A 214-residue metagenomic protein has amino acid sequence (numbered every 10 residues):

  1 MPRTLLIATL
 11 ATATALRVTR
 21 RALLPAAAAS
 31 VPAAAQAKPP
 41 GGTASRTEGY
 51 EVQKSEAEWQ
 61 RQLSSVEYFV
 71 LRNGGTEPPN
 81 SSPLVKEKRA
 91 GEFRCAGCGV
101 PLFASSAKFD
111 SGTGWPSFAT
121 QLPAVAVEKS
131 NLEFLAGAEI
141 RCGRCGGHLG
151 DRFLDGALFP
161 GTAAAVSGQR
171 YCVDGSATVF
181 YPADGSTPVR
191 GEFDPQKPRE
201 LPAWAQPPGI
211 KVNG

Functional and structural regions predicted by a protein language model:
M1-L16: N-terminal chloroplast transit peptides
R3, R17-R21, R72, R170: Basic side chains
T14-A28: N-terminal secretory signal peptides and thylakoid transit peptides that target proteins across membranes
L16, Q36-K38: Boundary of Sec targeting at the N-terminus
K38-S55: Short, contiguous pre-domain boundary segments
E51-K54, E58-G214: A short Gly-Trp-Pro
